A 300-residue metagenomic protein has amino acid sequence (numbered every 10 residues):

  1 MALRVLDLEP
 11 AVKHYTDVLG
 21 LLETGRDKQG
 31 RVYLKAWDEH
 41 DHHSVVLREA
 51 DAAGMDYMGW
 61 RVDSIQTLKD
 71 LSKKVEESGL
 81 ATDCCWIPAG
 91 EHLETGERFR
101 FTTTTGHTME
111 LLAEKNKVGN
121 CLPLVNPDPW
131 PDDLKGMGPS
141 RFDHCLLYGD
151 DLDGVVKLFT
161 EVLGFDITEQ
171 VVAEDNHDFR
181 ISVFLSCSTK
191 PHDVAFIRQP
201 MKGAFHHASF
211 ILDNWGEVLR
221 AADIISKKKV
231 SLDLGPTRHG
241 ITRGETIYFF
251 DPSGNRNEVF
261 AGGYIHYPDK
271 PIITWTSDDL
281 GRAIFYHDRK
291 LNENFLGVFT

Functional and structural regions predicted by a protein language model:
M1, Y15, L21, L34 (+13 more regions): Short, structured motif recognition centered on aromatic/hydrophobic residues
M1-E9, M55-M58, K117, L122-D153 (+4 more regions): N-terminal beta-strand motif that seeds the catalytic metal site of vicinal oxygen chelate
M1-L6, A50-V75, E97-T103, R141-D150 (+2 more regions): Vicinal oxygen chelate
M1-R100: An N-terminus-focused feature that recognizes amino-terminal "leader" regions
A2-D41, L147-P191: Core segments of cupin and vicinal oxygen chelate
E39-V45, G106-M109, V118, P191-V194 (+1 more regions): Short, charged/polar, Gly/Pro-enriched secondary-structure boundary elements
E76-G138, V183-L185, K229-T300: Vicinal oxygen chelate
D153-T246, D251-S253, N257, P268-D269: Structured core of small recognition/catalytic domains
